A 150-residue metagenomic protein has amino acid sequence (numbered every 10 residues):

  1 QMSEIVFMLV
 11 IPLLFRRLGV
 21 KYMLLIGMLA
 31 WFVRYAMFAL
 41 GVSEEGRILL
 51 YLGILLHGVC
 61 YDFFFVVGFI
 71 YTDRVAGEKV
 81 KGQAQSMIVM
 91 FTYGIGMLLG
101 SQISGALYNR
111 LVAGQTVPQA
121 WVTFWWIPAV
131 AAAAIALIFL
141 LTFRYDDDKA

Functional and structural regions predicted by a protein language model:
V6-V20, Y108-N109: Helix-to-loop junctions at the C-terminal end of transmembrane segments in multipass secondary transporters
L29-E44: C-terminal ends and interior cores of transmembrane alpha-helices in multi-pass membrane transporters/permeases
R34, R47-F64: Hydrophobic core of transmembrane alpha-helices in multi-pass small-molecule transporters, especially MFS/SLC-type
F63-G77: Intracellular juxtamembrane helix-capping segments at the cytosolic ends of symmetry-related transmembrane helices
A76-V89: Loop-to-transmembrane helix entry/capping segments in MFS-fold secondary transporters and related SLC/MFSD carriers
G105-A132: A membrane-interface helix-boundary motif in multi-pass transporters
W126-A150: Multi-pass alpha-helical transporter architecture, strongest for 12-TM Major Facilitator/SLC carriers used
